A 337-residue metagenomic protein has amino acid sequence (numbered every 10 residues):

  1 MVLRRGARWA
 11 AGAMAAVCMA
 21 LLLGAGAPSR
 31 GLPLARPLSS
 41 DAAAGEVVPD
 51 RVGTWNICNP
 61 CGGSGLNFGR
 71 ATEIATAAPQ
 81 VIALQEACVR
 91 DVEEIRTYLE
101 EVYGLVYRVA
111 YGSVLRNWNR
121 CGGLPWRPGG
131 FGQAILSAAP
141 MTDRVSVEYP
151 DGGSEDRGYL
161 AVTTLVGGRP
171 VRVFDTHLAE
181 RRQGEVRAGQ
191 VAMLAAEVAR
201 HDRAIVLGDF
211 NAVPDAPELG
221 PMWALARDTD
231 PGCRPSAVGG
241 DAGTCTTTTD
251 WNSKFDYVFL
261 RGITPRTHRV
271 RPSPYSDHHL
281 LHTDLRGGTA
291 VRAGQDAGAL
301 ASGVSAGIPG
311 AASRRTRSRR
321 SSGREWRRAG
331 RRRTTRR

Functional and structural regions predicted by a protein language model:
V2-E101, W118-N119, G130, A301: N-terminal, active-site-proximal structural segment of metallo-dependent hydrolase catalytic domains
L3, L32-D41, V198-A204, A212-S305 (+4 more regions): Metal-dependent phosphoester-hydrolase catalytic domains
D50-I57, R70-R96, L136, V162 (+5 more regions): Active-site beta-strand/loop signature of hydrolases that rely on acidic residues for catalysis
G53-P60, L84-A87, A110-R116, L136-P140 (+8 more regions): Active-site-proximal beta-strand/loop segments in catalytic clefts of secreted hydrolases
C61-G65, Q85-R90, R181, E185-G189 (+2 more regions): Soluble non-cytosolic domains of exported or imported proteins
A75-P79, R96-G104, A110-V114, M141 (+3 more regions): Sec-exported extracytoplasmic/periplasmic mature domains
A87-P170, V270-P272: Structured beta-strand-rich core segments of catalytic domains in phosphoester-bond hydrolases
G152-D156, G184, D277: Solvent-exposed loop/turn segments connecting transmembrane beta-strands in outer-membrane beta-barrel proteins
